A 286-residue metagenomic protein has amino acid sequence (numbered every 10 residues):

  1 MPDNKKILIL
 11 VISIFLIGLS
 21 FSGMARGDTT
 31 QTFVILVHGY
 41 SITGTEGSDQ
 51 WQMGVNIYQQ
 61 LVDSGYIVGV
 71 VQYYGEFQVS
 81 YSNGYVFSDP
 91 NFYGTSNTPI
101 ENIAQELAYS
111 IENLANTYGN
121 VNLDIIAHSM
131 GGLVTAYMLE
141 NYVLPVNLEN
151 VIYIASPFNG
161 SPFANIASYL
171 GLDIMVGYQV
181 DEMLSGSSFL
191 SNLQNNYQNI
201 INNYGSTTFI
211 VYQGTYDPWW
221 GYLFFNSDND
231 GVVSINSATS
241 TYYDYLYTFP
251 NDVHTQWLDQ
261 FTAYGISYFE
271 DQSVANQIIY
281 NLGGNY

Functional and structural regions predicted by a protein language model:
M1-G27: Secretory targeting signatures
L10, I14-L16, F87, D244 (+1 more regions): N-terminal functional modules and adjacent low-complexity/disordered segments of proteins
R26-I126, M130-L170, Q260-F269, G284-Y286: N-terminal non-catalytic accessory region
Q105, L139-Y286: Helical cap/lid subdomain of alpha/beta-hydrolase-fold lipid enzymes that gates access to the catalytic pocket
